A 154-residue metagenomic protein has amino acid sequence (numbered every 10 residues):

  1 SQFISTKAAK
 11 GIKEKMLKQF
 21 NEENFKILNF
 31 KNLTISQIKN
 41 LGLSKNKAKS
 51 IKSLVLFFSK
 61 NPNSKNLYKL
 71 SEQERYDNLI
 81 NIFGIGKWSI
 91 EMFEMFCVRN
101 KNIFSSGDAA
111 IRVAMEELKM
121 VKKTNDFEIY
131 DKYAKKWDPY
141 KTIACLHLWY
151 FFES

Functional and structural regions predicted by a protein language model:
I4-F83, K136: Alpha-helical ds-nucleic-acid-binding substructure associated with the helix-hairpin-helix region of base-excision DNA
A48-S53, L67, S71-Q73, K87-S154: C-terminal accessory module of base-excision DNA glycosylases/AP lyases that mediates lesion recognition and DNA
